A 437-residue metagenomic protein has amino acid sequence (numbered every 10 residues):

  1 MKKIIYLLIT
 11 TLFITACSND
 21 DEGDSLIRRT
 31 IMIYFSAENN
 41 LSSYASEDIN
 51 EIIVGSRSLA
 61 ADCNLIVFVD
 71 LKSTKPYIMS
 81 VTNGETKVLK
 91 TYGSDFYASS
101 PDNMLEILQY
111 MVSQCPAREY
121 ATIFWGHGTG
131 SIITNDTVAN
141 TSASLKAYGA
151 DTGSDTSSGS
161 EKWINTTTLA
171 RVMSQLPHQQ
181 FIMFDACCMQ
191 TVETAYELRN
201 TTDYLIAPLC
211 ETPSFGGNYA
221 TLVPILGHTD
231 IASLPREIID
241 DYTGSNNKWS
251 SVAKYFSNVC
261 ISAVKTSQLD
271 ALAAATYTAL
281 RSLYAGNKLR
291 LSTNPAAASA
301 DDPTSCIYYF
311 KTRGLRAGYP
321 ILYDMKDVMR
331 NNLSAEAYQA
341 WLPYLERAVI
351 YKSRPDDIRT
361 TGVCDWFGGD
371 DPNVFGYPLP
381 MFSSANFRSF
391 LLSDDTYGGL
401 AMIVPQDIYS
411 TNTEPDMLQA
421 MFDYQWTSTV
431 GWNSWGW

Functional and structural regions predicted by a protein language model:
M1, T11-I31, V404: Bacterial Sec-dependent N-terminal signal peptides
D24, T137-W437: Terminal, contiguous helix-loop blocks that mediate binding/assembly
I27-E38, G84-G93: Acidic/histidine-rich, surface-exposed loop or edge segments in extracytoplasmic proteins
I27-T30, A60-L65, C115-A121, L176-F181 (+1 more regions): Loop/turn elements at helix/coil->beta-strand transitions in domains of secreted/extracellular proteins
M32, D48, N103-M104: A short beta-strand-loop element at or near the start of a globular domain
M32-Y34, W125, I403-P405: Short hydrophobic segments within beta-strands
L41-S73: N-terminal carbohydrate-binding/catalytic regions of secreted carbohydrate-active enzymes
V69-E85, Y92, F96-P177, A186-C188 (+2 more regions): Catalytic-core segments of thiol-dependent peptidases
